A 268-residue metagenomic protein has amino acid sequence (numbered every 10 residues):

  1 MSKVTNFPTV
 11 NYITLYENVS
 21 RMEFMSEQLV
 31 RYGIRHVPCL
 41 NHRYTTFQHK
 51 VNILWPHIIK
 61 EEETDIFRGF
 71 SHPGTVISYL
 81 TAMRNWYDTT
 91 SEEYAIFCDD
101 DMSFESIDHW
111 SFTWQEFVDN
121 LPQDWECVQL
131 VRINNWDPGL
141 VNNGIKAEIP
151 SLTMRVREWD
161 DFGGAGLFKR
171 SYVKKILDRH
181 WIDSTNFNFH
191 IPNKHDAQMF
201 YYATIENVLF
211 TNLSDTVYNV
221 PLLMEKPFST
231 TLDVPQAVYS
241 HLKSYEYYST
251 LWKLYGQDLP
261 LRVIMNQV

Functional and structural regions predicted by a protein language model:
S2-C98, M102-V268: An acidic/histidine-cluster motif and surrounding catalytic segment that typifies divalent-metal-assisted enzyme active
